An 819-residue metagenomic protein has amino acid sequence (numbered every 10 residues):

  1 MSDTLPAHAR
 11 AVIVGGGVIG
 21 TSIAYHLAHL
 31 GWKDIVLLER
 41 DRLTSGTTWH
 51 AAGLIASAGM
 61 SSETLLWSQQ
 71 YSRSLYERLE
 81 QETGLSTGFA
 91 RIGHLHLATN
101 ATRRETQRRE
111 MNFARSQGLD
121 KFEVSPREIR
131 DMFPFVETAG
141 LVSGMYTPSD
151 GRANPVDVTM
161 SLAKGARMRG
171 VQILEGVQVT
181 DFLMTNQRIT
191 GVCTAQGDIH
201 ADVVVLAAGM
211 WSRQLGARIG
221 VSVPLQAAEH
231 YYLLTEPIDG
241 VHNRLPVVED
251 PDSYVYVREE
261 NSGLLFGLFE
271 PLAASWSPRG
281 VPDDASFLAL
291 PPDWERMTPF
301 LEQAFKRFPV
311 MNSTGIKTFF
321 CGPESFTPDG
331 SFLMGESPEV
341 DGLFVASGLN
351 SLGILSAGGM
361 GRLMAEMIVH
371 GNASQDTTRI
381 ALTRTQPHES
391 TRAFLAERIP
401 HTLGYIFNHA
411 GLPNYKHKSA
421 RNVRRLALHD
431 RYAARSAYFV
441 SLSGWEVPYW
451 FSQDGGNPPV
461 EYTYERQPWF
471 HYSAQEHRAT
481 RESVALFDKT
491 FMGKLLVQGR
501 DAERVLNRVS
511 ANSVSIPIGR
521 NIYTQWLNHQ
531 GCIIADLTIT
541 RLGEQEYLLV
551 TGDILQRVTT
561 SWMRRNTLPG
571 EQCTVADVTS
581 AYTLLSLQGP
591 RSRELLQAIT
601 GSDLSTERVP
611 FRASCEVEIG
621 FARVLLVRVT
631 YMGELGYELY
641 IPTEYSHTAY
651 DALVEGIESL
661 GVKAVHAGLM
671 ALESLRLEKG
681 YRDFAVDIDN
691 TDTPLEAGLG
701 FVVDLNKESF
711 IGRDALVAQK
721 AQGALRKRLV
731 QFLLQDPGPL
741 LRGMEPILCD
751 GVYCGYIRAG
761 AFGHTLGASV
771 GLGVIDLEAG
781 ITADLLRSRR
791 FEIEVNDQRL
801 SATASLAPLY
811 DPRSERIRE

Functional and structural regions predicted by a protein language model:
D3-I19, V36: Beta1/beta-strand and adjacent pyrophosphate-binding region of the FAD-binding site in flavoprotein oxidoreductases
S22, A56, E63, D181-P291 (+3 more regions): Flavin-dependent oxidoreductases
A28-W49: Glycine-rich FAD pyrophosphate-binding loop
A52-G59, H94-H96, I219-N243, P299 (+5 more regions): Central beta-strand plus flanking loop segment that forms part of the substrate or channel wall within the catalytic
G53-M132, D252-V257, N261-G263, D284 (+3 more regions): Dinucleotide-binding Rossmann-like beta1-alpha1 core, especially the glycine-rich loop that anchors the ADP
R73-R78, E82, A90, T99-E175 (+4 more regions): Flavin (FAD/FMN) cofactor-binding and adjacent substrate-gating region of FAD-dependent oxidoreductase domains
D252, D283, A289-V423: C-terminal catalytic lobe of FAD-dependent flavoproteins
T385-E819: Glycine/proline-enriched, intrinsically flexible loops and inter-domain linkers
